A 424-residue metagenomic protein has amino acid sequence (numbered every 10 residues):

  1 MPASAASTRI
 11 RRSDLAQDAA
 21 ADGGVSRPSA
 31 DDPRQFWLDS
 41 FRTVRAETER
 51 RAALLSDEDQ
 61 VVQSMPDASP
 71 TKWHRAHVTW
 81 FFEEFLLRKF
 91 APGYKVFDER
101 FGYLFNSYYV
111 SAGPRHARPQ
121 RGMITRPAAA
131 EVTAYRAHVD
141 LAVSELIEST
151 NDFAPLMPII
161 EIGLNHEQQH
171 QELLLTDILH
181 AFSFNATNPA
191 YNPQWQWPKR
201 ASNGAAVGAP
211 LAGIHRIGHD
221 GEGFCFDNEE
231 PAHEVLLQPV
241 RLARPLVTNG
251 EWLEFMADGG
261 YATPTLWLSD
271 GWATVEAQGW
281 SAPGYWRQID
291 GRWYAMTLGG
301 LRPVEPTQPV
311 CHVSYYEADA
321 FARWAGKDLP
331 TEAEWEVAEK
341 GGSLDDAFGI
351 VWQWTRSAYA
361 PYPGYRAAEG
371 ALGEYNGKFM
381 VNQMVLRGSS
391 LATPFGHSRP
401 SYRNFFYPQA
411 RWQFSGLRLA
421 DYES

Functional and structural regions predicted by a protein language model:
P2-S69, W73-A142, L146, F153 (+8 more regions): Disulfide-stabilized, aromatic/cysteine-rich ligand-recognition loop
G163, E167-Q169, L173, D177 (+4 more regions): Functional-site microenvironments in short loops/helix caps that host divalent-cation chemistry
